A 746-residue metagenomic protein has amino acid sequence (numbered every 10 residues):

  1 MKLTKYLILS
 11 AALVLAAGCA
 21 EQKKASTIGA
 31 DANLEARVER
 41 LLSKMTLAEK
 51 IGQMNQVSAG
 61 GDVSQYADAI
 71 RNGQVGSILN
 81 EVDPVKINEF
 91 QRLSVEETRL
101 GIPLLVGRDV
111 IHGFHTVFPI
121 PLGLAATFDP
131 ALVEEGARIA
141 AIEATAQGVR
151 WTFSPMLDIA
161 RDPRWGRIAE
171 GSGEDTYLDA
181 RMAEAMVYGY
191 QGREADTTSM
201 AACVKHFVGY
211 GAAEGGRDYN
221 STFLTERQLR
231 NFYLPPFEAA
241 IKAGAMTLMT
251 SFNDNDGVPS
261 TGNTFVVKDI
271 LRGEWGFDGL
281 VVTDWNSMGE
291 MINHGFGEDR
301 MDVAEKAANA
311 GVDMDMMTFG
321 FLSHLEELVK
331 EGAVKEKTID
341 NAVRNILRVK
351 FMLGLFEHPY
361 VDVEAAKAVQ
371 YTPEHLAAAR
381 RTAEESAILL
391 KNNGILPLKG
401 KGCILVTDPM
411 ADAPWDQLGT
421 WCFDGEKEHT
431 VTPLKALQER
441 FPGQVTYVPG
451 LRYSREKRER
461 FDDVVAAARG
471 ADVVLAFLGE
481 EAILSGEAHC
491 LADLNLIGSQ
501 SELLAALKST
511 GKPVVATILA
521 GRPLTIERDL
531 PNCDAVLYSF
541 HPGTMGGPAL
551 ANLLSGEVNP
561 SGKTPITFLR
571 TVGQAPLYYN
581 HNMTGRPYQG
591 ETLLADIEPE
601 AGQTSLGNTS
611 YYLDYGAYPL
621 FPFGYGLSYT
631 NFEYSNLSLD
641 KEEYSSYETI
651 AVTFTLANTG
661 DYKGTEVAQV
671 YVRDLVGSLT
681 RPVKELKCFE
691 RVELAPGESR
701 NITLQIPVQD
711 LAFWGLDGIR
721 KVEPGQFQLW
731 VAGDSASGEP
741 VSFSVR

Functional and structural regions predicted by a protein language model:
M1-T27: Bacterial Sec-dependent N-terminal signal peptides
Y6, A736-E739: Short glycine/proline-enriched turn or capping motifs at secondary-structure junctions
G18-W714, K721-S735, S742-R746: Glycoside hydrolase catalytic-domain context in secreted enzymes
